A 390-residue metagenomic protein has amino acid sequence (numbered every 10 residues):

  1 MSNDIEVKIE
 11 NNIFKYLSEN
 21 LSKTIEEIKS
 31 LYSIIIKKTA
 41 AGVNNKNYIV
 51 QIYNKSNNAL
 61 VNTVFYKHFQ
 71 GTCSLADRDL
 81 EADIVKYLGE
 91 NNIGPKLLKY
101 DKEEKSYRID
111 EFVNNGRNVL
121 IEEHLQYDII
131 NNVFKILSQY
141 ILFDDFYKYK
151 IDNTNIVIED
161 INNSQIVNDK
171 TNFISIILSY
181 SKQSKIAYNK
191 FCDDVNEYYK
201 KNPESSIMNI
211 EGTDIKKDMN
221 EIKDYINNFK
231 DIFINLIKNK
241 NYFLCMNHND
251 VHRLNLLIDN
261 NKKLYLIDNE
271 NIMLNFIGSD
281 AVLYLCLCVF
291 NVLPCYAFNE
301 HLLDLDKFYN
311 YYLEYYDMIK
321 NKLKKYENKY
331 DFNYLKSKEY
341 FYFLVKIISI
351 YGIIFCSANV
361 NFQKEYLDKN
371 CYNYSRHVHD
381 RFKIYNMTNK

Functional and structural regions predicted by a protein language model:
M1-S30, E365-K390: Regulatory N- and C-terminal appendages and interdomain linkers associated with kinase/kinase-like NTP transferase
I9, I13-I25, Y147-K150, V157-N249: An alpha-helical support segment within catalytic cores of ATP-dependent transferases
I25-I28, G94, I129, I141-I151 (+6 more regions): Surface-exposed helix-capping loop/turn segments at secondary-structure junctions
S30-K38: Conserved N-terminal boundary motif of the eukaryotic protein kinase catalytic domain
K38-T39, V43-Y53, N57-L178, K182-K185 (+1 more regions): ATP-binding pocket architecture of kinase catalytic cores
A40-I52, S56-L60, N227-S279: Active-site acidic catalytic loop and adjacent metal/ATP-binding pocket of ATP-dependent phosphoryl transfer enzymes
F191-D194, N202, N321-K390: Helical subdomain adjoining the active site within ATP-dependent kinase catalytic cores
G278-Y326, I347-Y366, N370: Active-site activation/catalytic loop segments of kinase-like enzymes and analogous catalytic loops in related
